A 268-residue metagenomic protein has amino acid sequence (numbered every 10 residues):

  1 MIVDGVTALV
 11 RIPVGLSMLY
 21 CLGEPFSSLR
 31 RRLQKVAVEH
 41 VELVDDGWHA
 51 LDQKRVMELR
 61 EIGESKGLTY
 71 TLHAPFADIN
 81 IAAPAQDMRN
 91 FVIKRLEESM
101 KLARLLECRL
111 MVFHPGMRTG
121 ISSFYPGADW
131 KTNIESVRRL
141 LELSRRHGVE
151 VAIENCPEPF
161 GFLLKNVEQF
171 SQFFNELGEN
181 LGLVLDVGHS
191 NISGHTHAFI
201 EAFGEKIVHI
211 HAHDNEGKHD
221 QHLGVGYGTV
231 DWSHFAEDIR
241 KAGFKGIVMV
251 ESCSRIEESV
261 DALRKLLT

Functional and structural regions predicted by a protein language model:
M1-M100, R104, T268: N-terminal pre-domain/capping segments
I2-P13, L22, F26-A37, R109 (+2 more regions): Histidine-acidic metal/acid-base catalytic patches
V3, S28, Q86-G182: Active-site acidic/histidine proton-transfer and metal-coordination neighborhood in alpha/beta enzyme cores
S17-C21, V44-W48, P75-A77, G116-R118 (+4 more regions): Active-site beta-loop-alpha junctions enriched in small/polar residues
H40, V44, T71, A152-I153 (+2 more regions): Generic enzyme active-site microenvironment
H49-L51, A128-T132, P159-L164, V187-H197: Active-site glycine- and acidic-residue-rich loops that bind and position anionic ligands or nucleotide-like cofactors
R60-A77, N133-S144, S171-G178, W232-F235: Alpha-helix-loop-beta-strand connector modules within alpha/beta enzyme cores
A82-A85, S122-F124, H219-L223: Short acidic, glycine/proline-rich loop/turn micro-motifs
